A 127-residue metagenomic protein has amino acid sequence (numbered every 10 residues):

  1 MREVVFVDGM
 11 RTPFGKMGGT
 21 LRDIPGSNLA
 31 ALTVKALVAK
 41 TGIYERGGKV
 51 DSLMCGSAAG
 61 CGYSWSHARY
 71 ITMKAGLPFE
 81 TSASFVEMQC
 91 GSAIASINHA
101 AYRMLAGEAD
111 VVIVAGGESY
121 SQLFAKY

Functional and structural regions predicted by a protein language model:
M1-K35, S92-Y127: Conserved beta-strand-centric core segments of catalytic alpha/beta enzyme folds
M1-Y63, H67-A75, F79-S82: Conserved active-site "lid/cap" helical segment
S57-V111, Q122: Conserved catalytic cysteine-centered active-site region of acyl-thioester-dependent Claisen-condensing enzymes
